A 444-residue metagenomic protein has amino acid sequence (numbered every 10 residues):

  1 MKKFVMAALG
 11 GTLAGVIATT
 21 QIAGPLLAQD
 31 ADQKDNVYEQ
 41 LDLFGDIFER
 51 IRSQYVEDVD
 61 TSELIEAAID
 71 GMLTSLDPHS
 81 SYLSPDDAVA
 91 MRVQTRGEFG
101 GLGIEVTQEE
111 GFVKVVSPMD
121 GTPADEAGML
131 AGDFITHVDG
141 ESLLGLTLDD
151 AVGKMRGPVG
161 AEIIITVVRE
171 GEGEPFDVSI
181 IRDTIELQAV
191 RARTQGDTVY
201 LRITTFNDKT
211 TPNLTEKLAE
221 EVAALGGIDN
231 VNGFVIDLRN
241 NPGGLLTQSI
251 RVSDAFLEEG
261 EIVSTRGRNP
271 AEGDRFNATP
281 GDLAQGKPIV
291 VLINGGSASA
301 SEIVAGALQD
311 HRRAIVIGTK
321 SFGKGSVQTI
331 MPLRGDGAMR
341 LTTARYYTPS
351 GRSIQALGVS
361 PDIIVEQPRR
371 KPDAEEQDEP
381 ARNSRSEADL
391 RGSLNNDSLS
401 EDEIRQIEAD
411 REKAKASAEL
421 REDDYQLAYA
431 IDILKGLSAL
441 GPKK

Functional and structural regions predicted by a protein language model:
K2-S80, V113, I228, E403-I404 (+1 more regions): Terminal targeting/pro-maturation regions of precursor/exported proteins
L26-Q40, F44, E49-T61, K114-S117 (+2 more regions): Cleft-lining beta-strand/loop regions that shape enzyme active-site pockets
Y55-V116, G160-I164, V168-S179, I185-A189 (+1 more regions): Extended, small/polar residue-biased N-terminal targeting/export presequences and adjacent propeptide/linker tracts
G335-A344: Short acidic, Pro/Gly- and aromatic-enriched capping/linker segments at domain boundaries
S350-K444: Conserved functional hotspot residues or short segments at active or partner-binding sites across diverse domains
